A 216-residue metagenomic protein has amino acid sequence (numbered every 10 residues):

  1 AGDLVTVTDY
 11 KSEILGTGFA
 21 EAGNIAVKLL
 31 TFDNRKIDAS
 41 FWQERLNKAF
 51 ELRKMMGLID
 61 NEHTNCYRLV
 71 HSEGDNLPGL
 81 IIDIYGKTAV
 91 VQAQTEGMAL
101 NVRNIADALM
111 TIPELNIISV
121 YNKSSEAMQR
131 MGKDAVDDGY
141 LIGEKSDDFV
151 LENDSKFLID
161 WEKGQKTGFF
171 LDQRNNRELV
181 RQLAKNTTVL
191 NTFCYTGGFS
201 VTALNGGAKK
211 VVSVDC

Functional and structural regions predicted by a protein language model:
A1-I84: Non-catalytic accessory regions of SAM-dependent methyltransferases
G2, K87, F193: Residue-level signal for inorganic ion chemistry
E13, A22-G23, G97-M98, Q165-K166: Short, surface-exposed beta-strand-loop junctions and turns on beta-sheet-rich folds
L29-I37, V90-A99: Short histidine-centered catalytic/ligand-binding loop motif
V70-L77, I81-D83, A99-F170, E178: Non-catalytic substrate-recognition/targeting regions of SAM-dependent transferases
E144-C216: Rossmann-like S-adenosyl-L-methionine
